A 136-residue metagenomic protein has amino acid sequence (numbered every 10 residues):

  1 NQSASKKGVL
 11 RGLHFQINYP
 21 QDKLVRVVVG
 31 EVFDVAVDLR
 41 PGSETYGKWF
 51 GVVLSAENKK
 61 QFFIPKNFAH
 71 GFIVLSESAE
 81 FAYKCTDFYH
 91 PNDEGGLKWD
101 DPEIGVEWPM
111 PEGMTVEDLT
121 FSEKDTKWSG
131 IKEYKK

Functional and structural regions predicted by a protein language model:
N1-E57, S76-S78, C85-K136: Non-catalytic, conserved peripheral segments adjacent to functional cores
F62, H70-L75, Y83: Short beta-strand His + acidic residue motifs that chelate non-heme Fe in jelly-roll/DSBH and cupin folds
